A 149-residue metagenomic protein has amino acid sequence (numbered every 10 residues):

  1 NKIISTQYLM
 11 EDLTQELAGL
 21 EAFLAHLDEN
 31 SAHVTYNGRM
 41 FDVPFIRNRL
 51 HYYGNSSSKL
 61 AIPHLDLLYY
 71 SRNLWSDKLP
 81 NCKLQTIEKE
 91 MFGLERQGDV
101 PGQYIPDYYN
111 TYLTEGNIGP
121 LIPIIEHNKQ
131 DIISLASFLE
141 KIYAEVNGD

Functional and structural regions predicted by a protein language model:
I3-E90: Conserved DEDDh/DEDDy metal-dependent 3′-5′ exonuclease domain
L84-G148: Acidic, Mg2+-coordinating catalytic module of metal-dependent nucleases/exonucleases that use a two-metal-ion mechanism
